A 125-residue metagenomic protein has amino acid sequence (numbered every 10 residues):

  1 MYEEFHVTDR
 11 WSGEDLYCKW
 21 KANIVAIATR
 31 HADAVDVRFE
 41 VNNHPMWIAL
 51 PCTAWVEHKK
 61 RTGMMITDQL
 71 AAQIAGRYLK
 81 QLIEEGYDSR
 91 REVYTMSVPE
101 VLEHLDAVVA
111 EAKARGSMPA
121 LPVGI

Functional and structural regions predicted by a protein language model:
M1-I125: Extended, alpha-helix-rich binding/interface surfaces that flank or overlap catalytic cores and mediate recognition
